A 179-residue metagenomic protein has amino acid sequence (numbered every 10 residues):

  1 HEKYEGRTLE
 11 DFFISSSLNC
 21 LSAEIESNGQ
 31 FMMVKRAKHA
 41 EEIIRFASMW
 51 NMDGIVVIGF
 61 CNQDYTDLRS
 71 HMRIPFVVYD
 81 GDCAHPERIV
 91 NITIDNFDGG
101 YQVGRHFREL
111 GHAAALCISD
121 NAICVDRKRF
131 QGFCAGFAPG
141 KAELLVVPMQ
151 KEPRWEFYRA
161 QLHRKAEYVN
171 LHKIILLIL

Functional and structural regions predicted by a protein language model:
H1-E10: N-terminal helix-turn-helix/winged-helix DNA-binding helices and compositionally similar short basic alpha-helical
E2-K3, S15-F31, E41-R45, D53-V56 (+2 more regions): Bacterial carbohydrate/catabolite-sensing allosteric modules
R36-H39, G59-F60: Short gly/ser/thr-rich secondary-structure transition/capping motifs
M49: A conserved, positively charged/aromatic
